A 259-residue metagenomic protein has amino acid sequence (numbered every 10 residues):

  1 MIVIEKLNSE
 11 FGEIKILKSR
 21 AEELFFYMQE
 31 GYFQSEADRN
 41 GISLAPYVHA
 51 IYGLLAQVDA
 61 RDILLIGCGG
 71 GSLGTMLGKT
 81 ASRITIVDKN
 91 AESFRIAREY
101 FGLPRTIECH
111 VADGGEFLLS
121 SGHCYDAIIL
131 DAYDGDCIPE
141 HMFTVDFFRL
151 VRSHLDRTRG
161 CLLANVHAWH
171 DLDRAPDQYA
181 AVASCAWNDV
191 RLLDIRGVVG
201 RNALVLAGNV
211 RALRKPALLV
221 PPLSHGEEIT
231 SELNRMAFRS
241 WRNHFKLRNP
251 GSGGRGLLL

Functional and structural regions predicted by a protein language model:
I2-K18, Q34-D38, G53-A56, V198-L259: SAM/dcSAM-binding transferase cores
K6, A21, I42-L163, H170-A180 (+1 more regions): The AdoMet/dcAdoMet-binding core of the Class I SAM-like
L17, E108-H110, R191-L193: General small-molecule cofactor/ligand-binding pocket signal
A21-E36: A short, structured beta-strand/loop element
Y32-P46: N-terminal cap/recognition module
Y133, D194-I195, V210: Flexible loop residues that form catalytic and substrate-binding hotspots at small-molecule/glycan-binding clefts
L163-N165, L192: Short catalytic-loop micro-motif centered on adjacent basic/acidic residues
W187-V198: Conserved S-adenosyl-L-methionine
